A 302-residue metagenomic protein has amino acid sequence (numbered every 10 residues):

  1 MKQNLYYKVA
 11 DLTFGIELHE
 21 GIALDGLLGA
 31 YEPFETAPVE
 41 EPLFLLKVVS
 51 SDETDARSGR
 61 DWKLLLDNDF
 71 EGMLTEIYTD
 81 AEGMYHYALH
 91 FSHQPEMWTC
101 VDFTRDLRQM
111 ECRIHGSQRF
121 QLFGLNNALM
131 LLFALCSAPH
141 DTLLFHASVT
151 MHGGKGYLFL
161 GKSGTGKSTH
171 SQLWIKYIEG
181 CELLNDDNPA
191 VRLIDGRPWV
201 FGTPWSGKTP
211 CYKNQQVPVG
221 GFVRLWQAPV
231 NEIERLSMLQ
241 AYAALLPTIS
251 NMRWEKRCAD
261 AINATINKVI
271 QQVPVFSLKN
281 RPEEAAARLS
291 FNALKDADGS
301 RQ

Functional and structural regions predicted by a protein language model:
M1-L158, S163, L173-E182, A190-Q302: A noncatalytic interaction/capping subdomain that flanks phosphate/NTP-handling catalytic cores
G166: Conserved glycine(s) of the Walker
H170: Hydrophobic positions on the alpha1 helix immediately C-terminal to the Walker A/P-loop
